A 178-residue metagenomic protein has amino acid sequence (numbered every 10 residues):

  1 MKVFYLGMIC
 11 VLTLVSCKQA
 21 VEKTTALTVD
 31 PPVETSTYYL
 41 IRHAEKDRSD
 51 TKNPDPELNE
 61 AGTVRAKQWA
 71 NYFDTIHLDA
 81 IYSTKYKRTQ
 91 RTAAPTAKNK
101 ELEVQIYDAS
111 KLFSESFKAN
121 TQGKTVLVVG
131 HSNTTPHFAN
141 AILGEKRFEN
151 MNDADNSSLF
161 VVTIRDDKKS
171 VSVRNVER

Functional and structural regions predicted by a protein language model:
M1-F4: Positively charged n-region of N-terminal signal peptides that target proteins for export
G7, K18-V21: Membrane-helix and juxtamembrane interface regions of eukaryotic multi-pass membrane proteins
T13-S16: C-terminal motif of bacterial Sec signal peptides marking the signal peptidase cleavage site
A20, T24-A119, T135-F138, E145-L159 (+1 more regions): Active-site-proximal alpha-helix that buttresses catalytic centers in soluble enzyme cores
Y38, Q122-G130: Generic beta-sheet signal
